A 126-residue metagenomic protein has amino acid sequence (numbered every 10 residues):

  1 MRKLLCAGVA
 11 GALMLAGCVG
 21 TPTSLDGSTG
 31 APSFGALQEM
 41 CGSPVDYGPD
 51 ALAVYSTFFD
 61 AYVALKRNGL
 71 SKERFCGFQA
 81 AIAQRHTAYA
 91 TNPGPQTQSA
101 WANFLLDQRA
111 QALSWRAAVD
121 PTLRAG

Functional and structural regions predicted by a protein language model:
M1-G8: Bacterial N-terminal signal peptides that target proteins for export
M14-G17: C-terminal motif of bacterial Sec signal peptides marking the signal peptidase cleavage site
V19-P22: Bacterial signal peptide processing site
D26-L52: Post-signal peptide N-terminal segment of mature Sec-exported envelope proteins
A31, G48-S56, G69-C76: Soluble non-cytosolic domains of exported or imported proteins
F59-V63: Amphipathic alpha-helical segments within well-ordered protein domains
K66-G126: Compact alpha-helical subdomains of small soluble proteins
